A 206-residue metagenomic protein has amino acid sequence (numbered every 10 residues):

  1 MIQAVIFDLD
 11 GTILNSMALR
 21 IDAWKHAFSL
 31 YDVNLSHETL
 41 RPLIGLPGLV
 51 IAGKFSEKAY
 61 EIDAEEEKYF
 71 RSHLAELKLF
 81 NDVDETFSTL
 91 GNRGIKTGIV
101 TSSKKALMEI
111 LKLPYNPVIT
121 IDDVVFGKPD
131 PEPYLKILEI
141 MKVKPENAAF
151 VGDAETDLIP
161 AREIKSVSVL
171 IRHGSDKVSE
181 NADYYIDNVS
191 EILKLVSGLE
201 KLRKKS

Functional and structural regions predicted by a protein language model:
M1-I2, S88-G91, I95, K104-S206: Asp-based, Mg2+/Mn2+-dependent phosphohydrolase catalytic module
I2-D84, N92-R93: N-terminal helical cap/lid subdomain that shapes the substrate entry/recognition surface in HAD-like hydrolases
T12, T101-S103: Conserved phosphate-coupling serine/threonine residues in phosphotransfer and NTP-handling enzymes
M17, W24, T97-I99, A106 (+1 more regions): Bulky hydrophobic/aromatic packing residues
A23-K25, Y69-R71, G98, D122 (+1 more regions): N-terminal start-of-chain detector that recognizes signal peptides and the immediate post-cleavage beginning
L79, V100, F126: Residue-level marker of regulatory loop/turn positions in helix-turn-helix DNA-binding domains and in histidine
